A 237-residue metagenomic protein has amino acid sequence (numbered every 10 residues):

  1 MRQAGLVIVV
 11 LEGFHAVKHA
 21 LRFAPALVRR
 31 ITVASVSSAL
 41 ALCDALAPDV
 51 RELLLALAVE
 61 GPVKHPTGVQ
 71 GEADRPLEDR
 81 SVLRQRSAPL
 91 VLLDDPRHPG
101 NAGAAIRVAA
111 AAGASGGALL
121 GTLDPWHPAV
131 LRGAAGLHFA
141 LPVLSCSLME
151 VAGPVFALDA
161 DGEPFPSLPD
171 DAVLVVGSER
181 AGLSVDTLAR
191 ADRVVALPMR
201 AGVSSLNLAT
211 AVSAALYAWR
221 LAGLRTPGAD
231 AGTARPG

Functional and structural regions predicted by a protein language model:
M1-V69, P227-G237: N-terminal positively charged helical leader segments and presequences
V10-L11, R29-A34, V143-S145, P154-A160 (+1 more regions): Short, hydrophobic beta-strand segments that form beta-sheet elements in well-ordered domains
G13, R97-A105, S204-A211: Amphipathic alpha-helical repeat scaffolds
S35-C43, P125-H127, E163-F165: Short, charged/polar "capping" segments at the starts of alpha-helices and the immediately preceding loops
D49, R75-G162, L221, G232-A234: RNA substrate-binding interface of SAM-dependent RNA methyltransferases
G71, V108-A112, T122-P125, A129-H138 (+2 more regions): Structured adenosyl-cofactor binding patch, chiefly the S-adenosyl-L-methionine
A157-N207: Active-site/ligand-binding-proximal alpha/beta "capping" segment
